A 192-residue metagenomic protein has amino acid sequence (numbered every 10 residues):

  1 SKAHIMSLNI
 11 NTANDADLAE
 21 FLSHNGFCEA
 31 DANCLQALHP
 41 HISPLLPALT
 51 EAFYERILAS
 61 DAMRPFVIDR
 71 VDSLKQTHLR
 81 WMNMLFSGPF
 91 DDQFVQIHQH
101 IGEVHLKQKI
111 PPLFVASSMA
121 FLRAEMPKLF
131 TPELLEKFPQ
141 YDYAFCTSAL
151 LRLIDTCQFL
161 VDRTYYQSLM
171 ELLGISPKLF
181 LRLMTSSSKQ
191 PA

Functional and structural regions predicted by a protein language model:
A3-I10, H24, N83-A192: Long, amphipathic alpha-helical coupling/dimerization segments that relay conformational signals between
A3-N33: Charged, compositionally biased N-terminal leader segments and the immediate start of the first structured element
D17-E20, A30-A37, A62, S73 (+4 more regions): Exposed alpha-helical structural elements
H24, A32-P65: N-terminal "first-domain core" detector
C28-P40, G102-I110: Short, charged, low-complexity loops and linkers
P44, A48, A52, S73 (+3 more regions): Short, well-structured alpha-helical interface segments that form or flank functional binding sites
F53-F86: Structured interaction and signal-relay segments at domain junctions
